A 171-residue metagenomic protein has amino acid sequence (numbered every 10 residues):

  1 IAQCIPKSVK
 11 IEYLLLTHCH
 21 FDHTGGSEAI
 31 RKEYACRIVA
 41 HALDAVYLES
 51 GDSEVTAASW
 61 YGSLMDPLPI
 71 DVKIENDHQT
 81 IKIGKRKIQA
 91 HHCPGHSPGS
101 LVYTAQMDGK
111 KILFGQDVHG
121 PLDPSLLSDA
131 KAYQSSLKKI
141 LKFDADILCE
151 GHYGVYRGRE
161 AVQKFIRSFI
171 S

Functional and structural regions predicted by a protein language model:
A2-Q79: Active-site HxH/HxHxD metal-binding segment of metal-dependent hydrolases
K7-K10, K32-Y34, G84-R86, D108-G109 (+1 more regions): Residue-level preference for short coil/turn positions at secondary-structure junctions
L16-T17, E75, K85, Q89 (+1 more regions): Generic hydrophobic-segment detector
L43, I170-S171: Extracytoplasmic/periplasmic copper-protein system
E54-T56, T80, K87-F165, F169: Metallo-beta-lactamase
